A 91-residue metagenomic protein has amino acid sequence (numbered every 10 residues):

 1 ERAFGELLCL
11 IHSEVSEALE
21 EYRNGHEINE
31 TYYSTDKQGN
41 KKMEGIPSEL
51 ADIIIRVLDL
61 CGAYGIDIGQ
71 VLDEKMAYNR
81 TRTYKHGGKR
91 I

Functional and structural regions predicted by a protein language model:
E1-I91: Flexible "arm" and connector segments at domain edges
